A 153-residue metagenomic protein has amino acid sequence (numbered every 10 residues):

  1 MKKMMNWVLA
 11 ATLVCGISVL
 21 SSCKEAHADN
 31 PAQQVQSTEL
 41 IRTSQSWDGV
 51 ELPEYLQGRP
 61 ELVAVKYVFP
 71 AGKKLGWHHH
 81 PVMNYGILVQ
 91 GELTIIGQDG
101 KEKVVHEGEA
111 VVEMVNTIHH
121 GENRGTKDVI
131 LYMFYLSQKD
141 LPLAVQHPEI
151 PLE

Functional and structural regions predicted by a protein language model:
M1-L9: Bacterial N-terminal signal peptides that target proteins for export
M4, G16-E61, V112, P148-E153: A short, N-terminal "cap"/entry segment at the start of jelly-roll beta-barrel domains of the cupin/DSBH fold
L9-I17: Hydrophobic helical h-region of N-terminal Sec-dependent signal peptides in bacterial secretory/periplasmic proteins
Q57-P60, K74-Y85: A short beta-loop-beta micro-motif enriched in histidine and acidic residues
F69, D99-N116: Short acidic-glycine-tyrosine-enriched beta hairpin
K74-L75, E92-I96, A110: Short beta-strand segments in beta-sandwich/barrel cores
H80-D99: Glycine- and acidic-residue-biased ligand/ion/polar-headgroup-sensing regions
H106, N116-L141: Ligand-binding loop in jelly-roll beta-barrel domains
